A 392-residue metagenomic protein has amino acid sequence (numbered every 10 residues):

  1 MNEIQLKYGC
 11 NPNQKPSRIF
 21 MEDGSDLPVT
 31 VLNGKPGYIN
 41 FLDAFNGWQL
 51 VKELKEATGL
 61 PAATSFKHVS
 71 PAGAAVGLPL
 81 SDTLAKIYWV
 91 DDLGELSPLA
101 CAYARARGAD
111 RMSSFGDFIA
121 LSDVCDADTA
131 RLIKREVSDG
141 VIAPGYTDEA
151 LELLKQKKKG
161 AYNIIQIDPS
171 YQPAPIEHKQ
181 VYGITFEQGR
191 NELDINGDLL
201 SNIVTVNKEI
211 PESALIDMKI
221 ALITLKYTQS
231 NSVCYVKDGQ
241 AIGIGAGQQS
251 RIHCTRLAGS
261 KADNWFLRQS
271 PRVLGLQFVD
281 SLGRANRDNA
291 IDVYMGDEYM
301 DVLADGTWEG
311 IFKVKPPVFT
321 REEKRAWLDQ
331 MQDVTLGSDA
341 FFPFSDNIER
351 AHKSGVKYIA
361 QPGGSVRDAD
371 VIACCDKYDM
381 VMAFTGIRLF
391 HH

Functional and structural regions predicted by a protein language model:
M1-L199, A214-S232: Active-site loops and adjacent core secondary-structure elements that bind or stabilize anionic groups
D23-K35, A109-F115, G189-K208, N286-T307 (+2 more regions): Gly-rich Lys/Arg/Thr-decorated short loops/hinges at beta-loop-alpha junctions or inter-strand turns that position
A57-S65, I164-I167, S230-K237, L267-F278 (+1 more regions): Flexible, glycine/charged-enriched surface loops at secondary-structure junctions
S70, C125, K237-Q240, Q248 (+2 more regions): Active-site-proximal loop/turn and secondary-structure-junction residues that shape catalytic pockets, frequently
A72-M112, I242-F341: Glycine- and Gly-Pro-enriched alpha-helical subdomains that act as flexible, kink-prone "lid/hinge" or packing modules
D117, L121-S122, R135-I165, S170-Q172 (+5 more regions): C-terminal binding/interaction regions
P175-I210, R268-R287: Substrate-contacting helices/loops that form the catalytic groove of nucleic-acid and nucleotide-polymer processing
L199, P211, I216, I220 (+6 more regions): C-terminal accessory/binding modules appended to enzymatic or scaffolding proteins
